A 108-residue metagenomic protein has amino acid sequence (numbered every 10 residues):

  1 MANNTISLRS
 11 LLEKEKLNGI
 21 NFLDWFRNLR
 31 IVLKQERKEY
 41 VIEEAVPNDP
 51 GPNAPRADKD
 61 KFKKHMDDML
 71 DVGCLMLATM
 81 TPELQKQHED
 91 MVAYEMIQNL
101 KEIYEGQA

Functional and structural regions predicted by a protein language model:
M1-A108: N-terminal Lys/Arg-enriched interaction segments
